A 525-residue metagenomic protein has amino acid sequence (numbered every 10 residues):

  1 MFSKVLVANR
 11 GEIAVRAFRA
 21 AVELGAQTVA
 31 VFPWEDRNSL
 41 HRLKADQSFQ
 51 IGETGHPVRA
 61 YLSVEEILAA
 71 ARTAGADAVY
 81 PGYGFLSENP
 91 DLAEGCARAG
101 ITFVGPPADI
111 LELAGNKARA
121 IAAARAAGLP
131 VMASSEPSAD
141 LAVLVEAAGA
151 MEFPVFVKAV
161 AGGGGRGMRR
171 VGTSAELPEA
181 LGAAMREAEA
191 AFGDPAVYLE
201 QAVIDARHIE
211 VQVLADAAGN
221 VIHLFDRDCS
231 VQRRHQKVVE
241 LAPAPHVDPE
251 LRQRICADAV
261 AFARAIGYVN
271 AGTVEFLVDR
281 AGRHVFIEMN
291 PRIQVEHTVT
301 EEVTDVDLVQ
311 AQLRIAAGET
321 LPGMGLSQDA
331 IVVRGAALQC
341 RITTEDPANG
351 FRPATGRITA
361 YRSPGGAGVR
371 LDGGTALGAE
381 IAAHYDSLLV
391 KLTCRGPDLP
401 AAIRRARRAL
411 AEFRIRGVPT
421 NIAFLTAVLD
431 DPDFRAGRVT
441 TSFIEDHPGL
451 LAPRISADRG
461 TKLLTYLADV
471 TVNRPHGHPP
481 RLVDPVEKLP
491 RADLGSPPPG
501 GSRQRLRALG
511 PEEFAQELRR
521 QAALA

Functional and structural regions predicted by a protein language model:
M1-V274, V278-H297: N-terminal beta-alpha lobe that positions the nucleotide/phosphoryl donor in ATP/NTP-coupled carboxylate activation
T298-A525: Catalytic cores of soluble metabolic enzymes centered on carboxylation/carboxyl-transfer
